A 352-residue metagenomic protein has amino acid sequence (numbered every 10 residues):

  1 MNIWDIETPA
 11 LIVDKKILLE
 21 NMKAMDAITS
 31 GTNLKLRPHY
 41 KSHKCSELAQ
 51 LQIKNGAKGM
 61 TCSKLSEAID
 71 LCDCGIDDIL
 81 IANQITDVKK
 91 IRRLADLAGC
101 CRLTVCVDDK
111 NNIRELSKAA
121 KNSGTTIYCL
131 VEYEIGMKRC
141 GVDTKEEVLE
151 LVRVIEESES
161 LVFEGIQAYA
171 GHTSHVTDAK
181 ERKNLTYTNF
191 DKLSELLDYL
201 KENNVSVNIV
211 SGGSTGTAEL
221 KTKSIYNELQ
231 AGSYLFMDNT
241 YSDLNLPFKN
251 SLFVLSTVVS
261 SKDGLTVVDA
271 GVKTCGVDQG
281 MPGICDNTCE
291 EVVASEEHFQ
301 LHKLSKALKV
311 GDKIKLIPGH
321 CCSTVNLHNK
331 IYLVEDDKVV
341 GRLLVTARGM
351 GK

Functional and structural regions predicted by a protein language model:
M1-V13: Generic N-terminal amphipathic, Lys/Arg-enriched alpha-helix
I17-L48, T61: N-terminal glycine-rich anion-binding loops that anchor highly charged ligand groups
L18, K41, L71, V131 (+5 more regions): Conserved, mostly hydrophobic/aromatic
K35, L200-I209, V310, V325-H328: Flexible, glycine/charged-enriched surface loops at secondary-structure junctions
H39-A168, S174: Active-site-proximal beta-alpha core segment in soluble small-molecule metabolic enzymes
E134-L246: Active-site loop/helix belt of alpha/beta enzymes
N184, G216-N287: Active-site loop ensemble at the mouth of alpha/beta enzyme cores that anchors a bound cofactor
S261-K352: C-terminal accessory subdomain/extension
